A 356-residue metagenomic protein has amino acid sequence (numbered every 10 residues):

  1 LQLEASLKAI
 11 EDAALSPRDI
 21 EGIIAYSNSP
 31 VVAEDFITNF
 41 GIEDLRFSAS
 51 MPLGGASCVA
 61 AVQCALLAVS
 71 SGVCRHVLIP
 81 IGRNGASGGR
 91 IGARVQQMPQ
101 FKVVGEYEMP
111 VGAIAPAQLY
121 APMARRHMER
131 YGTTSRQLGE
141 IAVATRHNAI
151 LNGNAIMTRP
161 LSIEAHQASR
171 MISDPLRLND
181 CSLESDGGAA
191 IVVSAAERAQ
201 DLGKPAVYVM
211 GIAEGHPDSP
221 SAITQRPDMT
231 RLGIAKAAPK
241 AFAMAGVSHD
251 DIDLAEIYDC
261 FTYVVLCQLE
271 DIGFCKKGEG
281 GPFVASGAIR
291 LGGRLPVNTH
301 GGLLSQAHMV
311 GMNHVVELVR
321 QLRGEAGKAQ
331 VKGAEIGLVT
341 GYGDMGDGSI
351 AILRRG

Functional and structural regions predicted by a protein language model:
L1-A56, C64, M123, H127-T134 (+5 more regions): Conserved active-site "lid/cap" helical segment
P17-Y26, F47-A49, V77-G82, R136-A144 (+5 more regions): Beta-strand segments within the central parallel beta-sheet cores of soluble alpha/beta enzyme folds
Y26-L78, N84-L119, M157-L183, G215-P217 (+2 more regions): Conserved catalytic cysteine-centered active-site region of acyl-thioester-dependent Claisen-condensing enzymes
P30-N39, S221-R226, D259-P282, G293 (+1 more regions): Short glycine/threonine-rich loop-to-helix capping motif typified by GTGT followed within a few residues by an Asp-Pro
L53-R83, A117-L151, I191-E197, Q306-A326: Active-site-proximal alpha-helical scaffold in enzymes
G88-R94, I150-N154, P220-A222, L266-L269 (+2 more regions): Short acidic, glycine/serine/threonine-rich loops at helix termini
E106, G139-E140, M171-K236, K240 (+6 more regions): Condensing-enzyme catalytic core mediating Claisen C-C bond formation in acyl metabolism
D228-A235, P239-T262, D271, L303-A307: Extended C-terminal subregions enriched in glycine
